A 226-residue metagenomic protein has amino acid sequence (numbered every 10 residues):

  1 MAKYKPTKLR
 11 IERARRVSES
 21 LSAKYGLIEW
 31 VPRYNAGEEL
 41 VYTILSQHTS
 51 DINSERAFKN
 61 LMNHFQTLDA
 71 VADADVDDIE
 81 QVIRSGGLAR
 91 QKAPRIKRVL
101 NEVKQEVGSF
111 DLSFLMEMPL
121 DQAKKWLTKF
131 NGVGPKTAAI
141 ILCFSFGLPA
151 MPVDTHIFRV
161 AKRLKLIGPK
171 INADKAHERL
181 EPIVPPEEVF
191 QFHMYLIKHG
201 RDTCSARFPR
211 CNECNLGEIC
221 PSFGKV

Functional and structural regions predicted by a protein language model:
A2-V226: Catalytic cores of DNA base-excision repair glycosylases
